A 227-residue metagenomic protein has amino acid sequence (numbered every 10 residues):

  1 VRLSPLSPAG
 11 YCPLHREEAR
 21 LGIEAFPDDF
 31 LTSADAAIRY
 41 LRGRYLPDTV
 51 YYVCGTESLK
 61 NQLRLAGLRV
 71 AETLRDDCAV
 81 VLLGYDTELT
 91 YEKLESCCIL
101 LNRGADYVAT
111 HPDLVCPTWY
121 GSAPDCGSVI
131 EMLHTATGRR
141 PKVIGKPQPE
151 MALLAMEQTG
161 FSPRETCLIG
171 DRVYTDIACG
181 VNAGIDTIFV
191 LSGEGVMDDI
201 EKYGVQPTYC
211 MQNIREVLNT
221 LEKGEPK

Functional and structural regions predicted by a protein language model:
S4-L6: Conserved phosphate-coupling serine/threonine residues in phosphotransfer and NTP-handling enzymes
P8-L31, I38-K227: Asp-based, Mg2+/Mn2+-dependent phosphohydrolase catalytic module
